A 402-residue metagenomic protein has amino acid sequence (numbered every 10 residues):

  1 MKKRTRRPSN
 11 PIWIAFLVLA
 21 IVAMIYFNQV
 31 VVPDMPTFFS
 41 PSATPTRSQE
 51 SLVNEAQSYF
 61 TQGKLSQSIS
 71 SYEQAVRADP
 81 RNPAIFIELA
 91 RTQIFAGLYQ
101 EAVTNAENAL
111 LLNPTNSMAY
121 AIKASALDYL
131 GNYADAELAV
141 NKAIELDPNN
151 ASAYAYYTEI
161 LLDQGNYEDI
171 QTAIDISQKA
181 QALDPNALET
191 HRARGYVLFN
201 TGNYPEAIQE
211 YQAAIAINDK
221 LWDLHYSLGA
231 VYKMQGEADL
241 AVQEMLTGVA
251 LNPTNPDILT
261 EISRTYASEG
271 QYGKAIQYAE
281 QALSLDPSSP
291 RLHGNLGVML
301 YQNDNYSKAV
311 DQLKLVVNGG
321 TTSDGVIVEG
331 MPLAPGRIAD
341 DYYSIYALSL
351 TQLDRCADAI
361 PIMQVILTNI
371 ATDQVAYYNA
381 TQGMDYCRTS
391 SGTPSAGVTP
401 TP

Functional and structural regions predicted by a protein language model:
M1-R47, L138-N141, E145-Y156, A182-P185: Long, contiguous interaction/recruitment modules in multidomain scaffold/adaptor proteins
P45-A84, E88-L98, D163-N166, E189 (+1 more regions): Alpha-helical segment of the N-proximal tetratricopeptide repeat
Q49, P83-A84, S117-M118, A151-S152 (+7 more regions): Helix-start (N-cap) detector for alpha-helical repeat units in TPR-like alpha-solenoids, especially tetratricopeptide
F60, I87, I94, A121 (+9 more regions): Position-specific recognition of the canonical hydrophobic site in helix A of tetratricopeptide repeat
G63-S70, A96-N108, L130-K142, Q164-K179 (+5 more regions): Structural signature of tandem alpha-helical TPR/SEL1-like repeats, specifically the intra-repeat loop/turn
A78, L112, L146, L183 (+6 more regions): Structural marker of alpha-solenoid helical repeat scaffolds
